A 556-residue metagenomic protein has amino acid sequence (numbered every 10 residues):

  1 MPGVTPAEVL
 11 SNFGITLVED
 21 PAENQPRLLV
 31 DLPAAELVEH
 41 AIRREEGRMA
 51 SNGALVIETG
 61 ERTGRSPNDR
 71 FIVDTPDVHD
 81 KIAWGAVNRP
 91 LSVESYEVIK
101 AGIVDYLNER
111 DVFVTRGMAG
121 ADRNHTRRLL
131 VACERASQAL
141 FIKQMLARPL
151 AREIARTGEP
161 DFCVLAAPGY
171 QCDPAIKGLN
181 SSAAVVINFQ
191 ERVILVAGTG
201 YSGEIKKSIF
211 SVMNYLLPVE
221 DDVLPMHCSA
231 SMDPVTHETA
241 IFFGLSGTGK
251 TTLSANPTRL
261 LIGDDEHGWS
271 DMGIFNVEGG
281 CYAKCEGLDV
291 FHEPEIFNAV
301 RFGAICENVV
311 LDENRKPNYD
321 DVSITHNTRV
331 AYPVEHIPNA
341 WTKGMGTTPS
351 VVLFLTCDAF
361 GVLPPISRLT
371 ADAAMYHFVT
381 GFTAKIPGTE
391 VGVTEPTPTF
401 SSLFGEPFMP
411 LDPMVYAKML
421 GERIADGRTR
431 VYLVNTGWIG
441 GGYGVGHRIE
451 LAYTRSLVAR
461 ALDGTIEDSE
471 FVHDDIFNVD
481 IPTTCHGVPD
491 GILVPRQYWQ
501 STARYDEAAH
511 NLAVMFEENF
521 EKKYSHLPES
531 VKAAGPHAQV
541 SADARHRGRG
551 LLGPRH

Functional and structural regions predicted by a protein language model:
M1-R156, R547, L551-L552: N-terminal accessory targeting/assembly segments
P2-M49, H227-L245, A255-T258, G268-Y498 (+3 more regions): Glycine-rich, often acidic-flanked micro-motifs that create phosphate/phosphodiester-binding or positioning elements
H79-W84, N188-V193, T397-L403: Gly-rich Lys/Arg/Thr-decorated short loops/hinges at beta-loop-alpha junctions or inter-strand turns that position
T115, V223-A230: A short glycine-rich, hydrophobically flanked beta-strand micro-motif that places a catalytic Asp/Glu for divalent metal
P160-F162, A166-P218: Charged, amphipathic alpha-helical linker segments immediately N-terminal to NTP-binding catalytic cores
K250: Conserved lysine of the Walker
I492, Q497-H556: Generic C-terminus detector
